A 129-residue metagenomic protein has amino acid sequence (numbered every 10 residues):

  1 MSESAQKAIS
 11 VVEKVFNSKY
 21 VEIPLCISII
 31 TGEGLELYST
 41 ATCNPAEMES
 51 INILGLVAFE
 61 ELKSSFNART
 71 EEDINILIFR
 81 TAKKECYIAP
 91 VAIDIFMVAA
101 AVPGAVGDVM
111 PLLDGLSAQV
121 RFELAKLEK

Functional and structural regions predicted by a protein language model:
M1-P24, L35-K129: Acidic, low-complexity cytosolic segments
T31: Short, acidic, Ser/Thr-enriched surface-loop or helix-capping motifs
